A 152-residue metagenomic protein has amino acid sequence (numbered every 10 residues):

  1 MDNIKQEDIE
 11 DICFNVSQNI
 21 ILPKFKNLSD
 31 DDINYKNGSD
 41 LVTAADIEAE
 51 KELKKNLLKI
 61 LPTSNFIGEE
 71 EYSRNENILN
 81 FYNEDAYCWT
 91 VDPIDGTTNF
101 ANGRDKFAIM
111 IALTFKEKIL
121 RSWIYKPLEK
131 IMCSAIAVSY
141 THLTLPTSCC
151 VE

Functional and structural regions predicted by a protein language model:
M1-I94: N-terminal subdomain of lithium-sensitive/metallo-dependent phosphomonoesterases centered on the IMPase/IPPase/PAP
T43, T97, T141: Ser/Thr-glycine-rich phosphate-binding loops at phosphate-binding pockets of nucleotides, nucleotide cofactors
Y72-R74, K130, Y140: Surface-exposed, flexible loop/turn segments at secondary-structure boundaries
Y82-A137: DPxDG-like acidic metal-binding loop motif
T141-T147: Conserved small/polar residues in nucleotide/adenosyl-binding loops
C150-V151: Secreted/luminal cysteine- and crosslink-motif detector
